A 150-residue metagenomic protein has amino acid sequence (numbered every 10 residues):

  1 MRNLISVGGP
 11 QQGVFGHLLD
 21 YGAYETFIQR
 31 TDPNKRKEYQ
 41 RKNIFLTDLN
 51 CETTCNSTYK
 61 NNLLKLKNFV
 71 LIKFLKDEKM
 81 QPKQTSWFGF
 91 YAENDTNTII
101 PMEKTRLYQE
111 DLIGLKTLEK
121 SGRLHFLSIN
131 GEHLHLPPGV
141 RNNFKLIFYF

Functional and structural regions predicted by a protein language model:
M1-R41, K79: Serine-dependent carboxylesterase/thioesterase catalytic core of lipase-like alpha/beta-hydrolase/SGNH enzymes
G9, F45, N50, C55 (+2 more regions): Internal, well-ordered interaction modules that form the hydrophobic cores of assembly/scaffold domains in eukaryotic
F15, T26-Y39, T54-T58, I129-G139: Active-site rim elements
D20, C51-T54, Y149: Generic surface-pattern signal
T31, E52, F90-N94: Surface-exposed loop/turn and secondary-structure junction residues enriched for glycine/proline
K35-K60, Y108-I113: Active-site nucleophile elbow and catalytic-triad environment of alpha/beta-hydrolase enzymes
Y59-F150: C-terminal catalytic-base region of ester-bond hydrolases, centering on the histidine of the charge-relay
